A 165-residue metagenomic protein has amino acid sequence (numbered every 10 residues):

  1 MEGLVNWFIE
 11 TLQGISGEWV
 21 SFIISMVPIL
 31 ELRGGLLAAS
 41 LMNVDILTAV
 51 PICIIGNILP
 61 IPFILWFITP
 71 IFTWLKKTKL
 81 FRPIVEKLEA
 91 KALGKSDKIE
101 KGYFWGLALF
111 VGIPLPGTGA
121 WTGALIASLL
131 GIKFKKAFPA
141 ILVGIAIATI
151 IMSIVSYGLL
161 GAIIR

Functional and structural regions predicted by a protein language model:
M1-S21, V44, V50-V111, I132-K136 (+2 more regions): Membrane-interfacial helix-loop-helix
S21, V27-A38, F63, L115-L125: Transmembrane helix boundary and interhelical junction motifs in multipass membrane proteins
S25-M26, I58, G112-P116, I145: Residue-level hotspots within the lipid-embedded alpha helices of multi-pass solute transporters
E31, L130-K133: Structural signal for the C-terminal ends of transmembrane alpha-helices and the immediately following loop
L32, I61, T149-S153: Hydrophobic transmembrane alpha-helices of multi-pass small-molecule transporters
A124-A127, A146: Hydrophobic transmembrane alpha-helices of multi-pass, membrane-embedded glycosylation machinery
L142-A148: Preference for long, well-ordered alpha-helical segments
